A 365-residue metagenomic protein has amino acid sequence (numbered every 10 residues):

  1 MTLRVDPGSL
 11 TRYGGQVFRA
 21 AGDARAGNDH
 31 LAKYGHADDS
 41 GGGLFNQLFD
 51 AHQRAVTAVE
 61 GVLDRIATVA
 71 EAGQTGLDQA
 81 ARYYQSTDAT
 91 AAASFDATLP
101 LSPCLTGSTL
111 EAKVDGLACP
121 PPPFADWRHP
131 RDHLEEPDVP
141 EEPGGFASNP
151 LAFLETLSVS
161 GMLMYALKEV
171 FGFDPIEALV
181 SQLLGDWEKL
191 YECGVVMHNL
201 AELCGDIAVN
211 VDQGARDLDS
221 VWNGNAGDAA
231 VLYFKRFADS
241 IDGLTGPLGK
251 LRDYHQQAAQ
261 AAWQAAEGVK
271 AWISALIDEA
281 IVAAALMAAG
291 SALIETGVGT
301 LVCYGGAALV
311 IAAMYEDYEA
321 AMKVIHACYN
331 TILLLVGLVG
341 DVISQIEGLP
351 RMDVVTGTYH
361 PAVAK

Functional and structural regions predicted by a protein language model:
M1-A275, A320-K365: N-terminal secretion-targeting helices of virulence/extracellular proteins, encompassing both classical Sec signal
G42, E155-V159, G224, V282-G306: Short hydrophobic membrane-inserting alpha-helices and related fusion/pore-forming segments
G305-H326: Membrane-interface alpha-helices
